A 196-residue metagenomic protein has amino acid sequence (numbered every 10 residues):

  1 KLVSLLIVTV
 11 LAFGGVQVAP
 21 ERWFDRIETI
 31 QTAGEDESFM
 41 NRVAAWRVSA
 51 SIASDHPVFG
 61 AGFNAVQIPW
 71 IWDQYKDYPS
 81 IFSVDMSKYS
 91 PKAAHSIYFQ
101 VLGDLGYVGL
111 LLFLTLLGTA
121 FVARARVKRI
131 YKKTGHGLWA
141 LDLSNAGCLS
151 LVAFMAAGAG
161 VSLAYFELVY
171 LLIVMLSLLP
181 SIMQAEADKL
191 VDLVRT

Functional and structural regions predicted by a protein language model:
K1-A19: Hydrophobic alpha-helical segments of polytopic membrane proteins
L2, S162-L172: Loop-to-transmembrane alpha-helix initiation sites
V8-F13, G118-A120, Y170-S177: Hydrophobic transmembrane alpha-helices of multi-pass, membrane-embedded glycosylation machinery
D25-T32: Alpha-helical transmembrane signal-anchor/signal-peptide segments
T32-R47, F59-L105, R129-G135, W139: Long extracytoplasmic/lumenal interhelical loops at the membrane interface of multi-pass membrane proteins
D104-A153, M175, S181: Hydrophobic transmembrane alpha-helices and their immediate junctions
A140-L141, S181-T196: Transmembrane signal-anchor hairpin modules in multi-pass inner-membrane enzymes, especially those that act on
V152-L163: Transmembrane-helix signature of polytopic, lipid-linked glycan biosynthesis machinery
